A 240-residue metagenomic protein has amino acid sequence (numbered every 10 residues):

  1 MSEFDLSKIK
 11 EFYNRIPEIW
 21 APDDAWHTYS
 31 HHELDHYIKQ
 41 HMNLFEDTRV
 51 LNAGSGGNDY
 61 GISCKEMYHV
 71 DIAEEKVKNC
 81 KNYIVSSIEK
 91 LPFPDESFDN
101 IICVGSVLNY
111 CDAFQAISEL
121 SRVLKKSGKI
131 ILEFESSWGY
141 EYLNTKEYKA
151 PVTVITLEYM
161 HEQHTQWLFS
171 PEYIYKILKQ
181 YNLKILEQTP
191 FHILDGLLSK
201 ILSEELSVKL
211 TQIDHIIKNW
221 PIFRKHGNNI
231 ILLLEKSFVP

Functional and structural regions predicted by a protein language model:
M1-L44: Conserved class I S-adenosyl-L-methionine
R49-K90: Class I SAM-dependent methyltransferase SAM/SAH-binding core
E89-I101: A short acidic, Gly/Pro-enriched loop at the edge of an enzyme's catalytic core that lines a small-molecule cofactor
N100-F114: A short SAM/SAH-binding and catalytic strip from SAM-dependent methyltransferases
F114-K129: A short glycine-rich, Lys/Arg-flanked "PGG" loop and its adjoining helix->strand segment in the class I
I130-T156: Conserved class I S-adenosyl-L-methionine
L157-Y173: Acceptor-substrate binding/catalytic loop of class I
E187-P240: A C-terminal cap/extension of S-adenosyl-L-methionine-dependent methyltransferases that defines the acceptor-substrate
